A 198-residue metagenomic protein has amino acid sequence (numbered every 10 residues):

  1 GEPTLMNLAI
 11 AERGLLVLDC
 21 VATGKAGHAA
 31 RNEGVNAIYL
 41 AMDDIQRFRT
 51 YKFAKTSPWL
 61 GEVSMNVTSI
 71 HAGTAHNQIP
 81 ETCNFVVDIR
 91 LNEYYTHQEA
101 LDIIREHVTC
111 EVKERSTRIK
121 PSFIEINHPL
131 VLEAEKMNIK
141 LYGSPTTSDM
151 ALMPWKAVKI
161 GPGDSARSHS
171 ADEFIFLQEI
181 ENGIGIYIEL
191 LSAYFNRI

Functional and structural regions predicted by a protein language model:
G1-L5: A glycine-rich helix N-cap at a beta->alpha junction
I10-A11, V17-I198: Metal-dependent amide/peptide-bond hydrolase catalytic core, centered on the "pita-bread" metallohydrolase fold
